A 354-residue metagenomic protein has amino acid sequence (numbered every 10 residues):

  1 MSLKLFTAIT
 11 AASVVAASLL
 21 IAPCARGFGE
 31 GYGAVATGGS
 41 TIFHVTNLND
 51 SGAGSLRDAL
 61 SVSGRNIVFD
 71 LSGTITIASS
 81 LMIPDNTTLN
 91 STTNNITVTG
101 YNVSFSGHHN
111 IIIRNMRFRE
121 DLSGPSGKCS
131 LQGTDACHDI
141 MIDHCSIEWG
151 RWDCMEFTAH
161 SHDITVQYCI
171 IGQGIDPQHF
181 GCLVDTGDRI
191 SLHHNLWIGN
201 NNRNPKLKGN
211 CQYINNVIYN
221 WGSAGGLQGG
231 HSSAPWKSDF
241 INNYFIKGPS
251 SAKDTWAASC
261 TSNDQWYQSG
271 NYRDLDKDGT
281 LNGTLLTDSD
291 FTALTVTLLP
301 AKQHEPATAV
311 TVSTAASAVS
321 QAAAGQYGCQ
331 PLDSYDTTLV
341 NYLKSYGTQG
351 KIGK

Functional and structural regions predicted by a protein language model:
M1-A11: Bacterial N-terminal signal peptides that target proteins for export
T10-S18: Bacterial N-terminal signal peptides
C24-I67: Acidic Gly/Asp/Thr-rich repetitive segments characteristic of extracellular carbohydrate-active and adhesion proteins
T41, S61, G100, I241 (+1 more regions): Long, contiguous C-terminal flanking segments immediately downstream of a protein's structured core
N49-S51, G64, S72-T74, N94-N95 (+2 more regions): Acidic glycine-/aspartate-rich tracts in secreted/extracellular proteins
R57-S63, T74-N90, I96-N115, E120-C137 (+1 more regions): Extracellular beta-strand-rich solenoid/capping regions of secreted or surface-exposed proteins that bind or remodel
N86, S91-N94, H109-E120, A136-R151 (+4 more regions): Right-handed parallel beta-helix
N102-S104, K128-Q132, C154, H179-L183 (+3 more regions): Structural detector of coil-to-beta-strand junctions
